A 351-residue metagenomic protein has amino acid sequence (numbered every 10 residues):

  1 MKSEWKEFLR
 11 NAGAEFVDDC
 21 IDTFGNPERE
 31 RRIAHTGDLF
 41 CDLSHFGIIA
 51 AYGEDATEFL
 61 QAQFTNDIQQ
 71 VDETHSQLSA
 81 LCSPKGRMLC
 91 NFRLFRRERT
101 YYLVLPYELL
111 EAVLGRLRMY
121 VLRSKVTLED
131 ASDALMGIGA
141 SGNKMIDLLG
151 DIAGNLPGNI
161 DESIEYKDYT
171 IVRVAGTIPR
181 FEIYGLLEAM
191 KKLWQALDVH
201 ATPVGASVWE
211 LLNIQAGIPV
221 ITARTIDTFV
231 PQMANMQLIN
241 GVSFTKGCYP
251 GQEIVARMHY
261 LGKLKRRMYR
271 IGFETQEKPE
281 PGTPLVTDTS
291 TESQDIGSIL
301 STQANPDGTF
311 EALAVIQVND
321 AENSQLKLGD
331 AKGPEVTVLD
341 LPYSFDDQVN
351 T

Functional and structural regions predicted by a protein language model:
M1-Q77, C82-S83, R87-L89: Acidic, proline/glycine-enriched N-terminal capping motif
K2, A234-V242, A256-T351: Glycine-rich, small/acidic residue-mixed loop/short-helix segments
P27-T36, S79-N91, V121-S124, E162-T170 (+2 more regions): Short amphipathic beta-strand starts and helix->beta connectors
L39-F40, I48, V71, R93-A216: Acidic, low-complexity central loop/insert segments
C41-A62, E129-D147, K263-E274: Short glycine-/aliphatic-rich beta-strand segments at the starts of folded cytosolic domains
G53, L103, A140-G142, I183 (+3 more regions): Residue-level signal for inorganic ion chemistry
D55-L60, E111-V113, K144-L149, E188-A196 (+2 more regions): Short, conserved charged micro-motifs
E182-G272: Anionic-ligand-binding alpha/beta catalytic cores of soluble enzymes and soluble regulatory domains that recognize
